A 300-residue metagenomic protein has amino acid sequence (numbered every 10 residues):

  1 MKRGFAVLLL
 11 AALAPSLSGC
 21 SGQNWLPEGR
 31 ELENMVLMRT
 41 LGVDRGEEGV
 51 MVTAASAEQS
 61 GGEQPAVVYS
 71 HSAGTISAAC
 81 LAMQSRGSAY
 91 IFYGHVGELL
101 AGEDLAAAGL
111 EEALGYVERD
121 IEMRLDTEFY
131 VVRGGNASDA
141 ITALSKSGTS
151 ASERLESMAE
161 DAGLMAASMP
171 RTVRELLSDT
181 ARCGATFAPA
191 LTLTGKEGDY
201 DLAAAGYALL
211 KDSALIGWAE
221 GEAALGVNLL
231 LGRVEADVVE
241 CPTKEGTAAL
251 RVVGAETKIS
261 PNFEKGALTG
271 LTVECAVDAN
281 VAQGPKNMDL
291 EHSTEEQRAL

Functional and structural regions predicted by a protein language model:
K2-L9, A14-L300: Membrane-proximal alpha-helical signals and transmembrane carboxylates
